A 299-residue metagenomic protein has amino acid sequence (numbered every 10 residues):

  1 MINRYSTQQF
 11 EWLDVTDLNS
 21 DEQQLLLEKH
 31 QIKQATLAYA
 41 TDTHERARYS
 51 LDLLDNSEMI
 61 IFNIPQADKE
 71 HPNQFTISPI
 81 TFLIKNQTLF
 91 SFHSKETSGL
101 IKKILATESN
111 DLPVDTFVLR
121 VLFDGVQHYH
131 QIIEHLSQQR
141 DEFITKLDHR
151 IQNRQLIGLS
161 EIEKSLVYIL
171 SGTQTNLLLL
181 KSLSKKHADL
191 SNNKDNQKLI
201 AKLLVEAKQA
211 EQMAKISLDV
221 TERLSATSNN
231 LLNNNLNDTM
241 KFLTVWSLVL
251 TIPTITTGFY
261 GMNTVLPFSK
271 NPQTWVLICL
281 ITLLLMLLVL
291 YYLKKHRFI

Functional and structural regions predicted by a protein language model:
M1-K185, N192, K202, E206-Q209 (+2 more regions): Peripheral, non-transmembrane regulatory/ligand-interaction domains of membrane transport proteins
L25-L27, K208-E211, K215-I299: Hydrophobic alpha-helical transmembrane segments and their immediately adjacent juxtamembrane loops
A35, L54, T107, R150 (+8 more regions): Surface-exposed loop/turn and secondary-structure junction residues enriched for glycine/proline
F143-K146, R150, N176, L180-L183 (+7 more regions): Hydrophobic stripe of amphipathic alpha-helices that form coiled-coil interfaces
Q155, N192-D195, S217, E222: DNA-binding recognition helix and immediately preceding turn/loop of helix-turn-helix/winged-helix domains
